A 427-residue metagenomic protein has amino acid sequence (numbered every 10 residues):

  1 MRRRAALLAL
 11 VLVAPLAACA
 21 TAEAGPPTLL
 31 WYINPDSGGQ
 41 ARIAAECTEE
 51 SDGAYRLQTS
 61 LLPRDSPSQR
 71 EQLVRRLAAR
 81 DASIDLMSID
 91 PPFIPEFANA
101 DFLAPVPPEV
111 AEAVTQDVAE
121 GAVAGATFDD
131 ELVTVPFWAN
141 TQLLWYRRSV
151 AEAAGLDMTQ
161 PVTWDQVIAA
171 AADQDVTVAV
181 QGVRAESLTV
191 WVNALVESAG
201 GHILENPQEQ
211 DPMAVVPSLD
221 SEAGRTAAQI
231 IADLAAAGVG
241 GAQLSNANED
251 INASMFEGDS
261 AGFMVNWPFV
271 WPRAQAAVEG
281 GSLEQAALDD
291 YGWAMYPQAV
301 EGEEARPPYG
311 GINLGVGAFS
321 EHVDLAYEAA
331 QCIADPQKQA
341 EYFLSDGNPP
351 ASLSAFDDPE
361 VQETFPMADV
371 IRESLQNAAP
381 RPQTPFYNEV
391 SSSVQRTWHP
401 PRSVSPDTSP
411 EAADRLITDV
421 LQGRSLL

Functional and structural regions predicted by a protein language model:
R4-L8, V13-P95, E112, D419-L427: Conserved N-terminal structural module of periplasmic/extracytoplasmic solute-binding proteins
V74-R76, S83-D85, V114-S149, G302-R306 (+1 more regions): A structural signal for short loop-to-beta-strand junctions that line the ligand-binding cleft of periplasmic/secreted
P91-T141, W191, S198, L288-A294 (+1 more regions): Hinge/lid segment of periplasmic solute-binding proteins
V133-F137, Q142, D165-P217: Extracytoplasmic/periplasmic solute-binding protein
E152, E373-L427: Conserved C-terminal helix/tail region of periplasmic/extracytoplasmic solute-binding proteins
A171-D173, E209-S245, G292, Y296: Glycine-centered hinge/linker elements that transmit conformational signals in sensory and ligand-binding systems
A236-V239, V278-S345: Extracytoplasmic/periplasmic substrate-recognition and gating elements
L288-M295, F343-R396: Long, aromatic- and glycine/proline-rich binding clefts that accommodate carbohydrate-like moieties
